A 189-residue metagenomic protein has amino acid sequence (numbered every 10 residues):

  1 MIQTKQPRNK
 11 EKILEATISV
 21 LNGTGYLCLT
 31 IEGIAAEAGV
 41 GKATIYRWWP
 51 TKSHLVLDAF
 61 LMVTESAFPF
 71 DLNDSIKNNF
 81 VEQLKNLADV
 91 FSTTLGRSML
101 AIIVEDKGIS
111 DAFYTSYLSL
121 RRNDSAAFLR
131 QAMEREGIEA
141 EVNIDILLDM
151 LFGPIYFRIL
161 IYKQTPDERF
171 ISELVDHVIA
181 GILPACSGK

Functional and structural regions predicted by a protein language model:
M1-E37, H54: Basic, helix-initiating cap at the start of DNA-binding domains
G39-W49: Short hydrophobic/aromatic patch on the recognition helix
V56-D58: Short, Lys/Arg-enriched C-terminal cap helix and immediately downstream tail that follows
F60-A67: Short, basic, alpha-helical segments at the C-terminal edge of helix-turn-helix-like DNA-binding modules
F68-T94, L147: Hydrophobic alpha-helical connector segments
K85-F91, S98-G108, H177-G181: Helix-loop "lid/cap" segments that line or gate small-molecule binding pockets
D89-V90, T94, S110-R135, D145-I146: Amphipathic alpha-helical packing segments from all-alpha helical-bundle domains
T115, M133-H177, C186-K189: Hydrophobic/aromatic-rich alpha-helical bundle segments in the mid-to-C-terminal region
